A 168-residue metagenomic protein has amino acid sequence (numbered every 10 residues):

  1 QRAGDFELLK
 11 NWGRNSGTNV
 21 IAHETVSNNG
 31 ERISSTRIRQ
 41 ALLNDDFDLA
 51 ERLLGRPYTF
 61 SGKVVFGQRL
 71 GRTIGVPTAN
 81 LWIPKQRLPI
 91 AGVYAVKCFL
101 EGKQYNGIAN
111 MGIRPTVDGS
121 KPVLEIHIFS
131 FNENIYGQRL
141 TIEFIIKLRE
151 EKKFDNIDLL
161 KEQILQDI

Functional and structural regions predicted by a protein language model:
R2-K10, E125: Charged helix-capping and loop-helix junction motifs
L9, G13-N110: Glycine-rich, Lys/Arg-enriched anion-binding loops that position phosphate/diphosphate groups for phosphoryl
V65-I168: Phosphate/ribose-recognition catalytic cores of enzymes acting on nucleotide-derived substrates
